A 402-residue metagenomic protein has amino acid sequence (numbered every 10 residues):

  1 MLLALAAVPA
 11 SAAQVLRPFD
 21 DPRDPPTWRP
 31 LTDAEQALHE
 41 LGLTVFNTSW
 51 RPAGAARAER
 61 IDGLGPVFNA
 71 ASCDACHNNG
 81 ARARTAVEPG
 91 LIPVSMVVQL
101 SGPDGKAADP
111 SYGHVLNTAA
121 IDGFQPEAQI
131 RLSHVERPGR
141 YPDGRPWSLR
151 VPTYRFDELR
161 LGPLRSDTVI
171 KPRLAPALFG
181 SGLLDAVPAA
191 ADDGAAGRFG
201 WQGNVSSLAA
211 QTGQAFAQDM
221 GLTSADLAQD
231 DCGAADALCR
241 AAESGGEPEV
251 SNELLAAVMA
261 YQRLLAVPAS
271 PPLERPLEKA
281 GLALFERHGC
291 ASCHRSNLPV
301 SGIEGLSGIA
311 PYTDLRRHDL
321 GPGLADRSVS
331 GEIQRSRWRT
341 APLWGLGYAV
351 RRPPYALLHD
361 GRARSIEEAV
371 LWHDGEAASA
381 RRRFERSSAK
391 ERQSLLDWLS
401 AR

Functional and structural regions predicted by a protein language model:
M1-A7: Bacterial N-terminal signal peptides
A12-R402: Periplasmic c-type cytochrome electron-transfer domains
